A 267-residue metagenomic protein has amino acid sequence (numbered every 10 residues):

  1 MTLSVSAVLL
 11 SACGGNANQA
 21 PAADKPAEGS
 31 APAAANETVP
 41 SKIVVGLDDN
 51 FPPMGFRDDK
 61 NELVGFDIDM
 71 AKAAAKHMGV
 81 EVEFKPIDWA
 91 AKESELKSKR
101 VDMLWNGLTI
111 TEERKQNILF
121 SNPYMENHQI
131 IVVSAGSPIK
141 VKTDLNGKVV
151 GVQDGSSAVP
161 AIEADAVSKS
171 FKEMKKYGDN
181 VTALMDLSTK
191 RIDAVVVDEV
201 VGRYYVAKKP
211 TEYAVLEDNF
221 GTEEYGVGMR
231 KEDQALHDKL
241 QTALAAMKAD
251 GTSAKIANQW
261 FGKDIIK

Functional and structural regions predicted by a protein language model:
L9-A12: C-terminal motif of bacterial Sec signal peptides marking the signal peptidase cleavage site
G14, I68-H77, D154-S157, V227-D264: Extended ligand-binding regions for polar small-molecule ligands
P26, A31-G107, D250: Extracytoplasmic small-molecule ligand-binding "clamshell" domains of the periplasmic binding protein/Venus flytrap
D49, E126-V133, R203-A245, K263-K267: Periplasmic-binding protein-like
G55-R57, A71-V80, A158-Y177, V206-P210: Ligand-binding cleft/hinge of the Venus flytrap
I68, E83-S94, M174-D186, E223: Short helix-initiation/N-cap motifs at beta->coil->alpha
K72, E81-D144, A214: Acidic, polar ligand-binding/catalytic clefts
L108-Q116, E163-A164, D186-T189, D193-G221: A ligand-binding cleft/hinge motif common to bilobed small-molecule-binding domains
